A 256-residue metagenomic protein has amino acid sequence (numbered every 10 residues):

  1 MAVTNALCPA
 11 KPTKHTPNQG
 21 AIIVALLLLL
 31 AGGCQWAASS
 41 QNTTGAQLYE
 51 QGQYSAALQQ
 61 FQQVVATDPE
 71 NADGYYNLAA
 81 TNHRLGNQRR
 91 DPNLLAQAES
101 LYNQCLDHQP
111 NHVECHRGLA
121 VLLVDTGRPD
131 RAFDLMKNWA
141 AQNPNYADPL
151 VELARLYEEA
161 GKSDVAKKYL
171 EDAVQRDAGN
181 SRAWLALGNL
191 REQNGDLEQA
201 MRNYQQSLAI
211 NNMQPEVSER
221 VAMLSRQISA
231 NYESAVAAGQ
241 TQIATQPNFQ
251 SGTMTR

Functional and structural regions predicted by a protein language model:
M1-C34: Sec-dependent bacterial lipoprotein signal peptides
L28-Q51: Bacterial Sec signal peptide processing site at the extreme N-terminus
A38-S39, A72-D73, V113-E114, A147-D148 (+2 more regions): Helix-start (N-cap) detector for alpha-helical repeat units in TPR-like alpha-solenoids, especially tetratricopeptide
Q51-Q63, G86-Q104, D125-N138, N143 (+3 more regions): Structural signature of tandem alpha-helical TPR/SEL1-like repeats, specifically the intra-repeat loop/turn
Q193, E198-R256: Terminal, low-structured helical/coil segments at or just beyond the last alpha-helical repeat
